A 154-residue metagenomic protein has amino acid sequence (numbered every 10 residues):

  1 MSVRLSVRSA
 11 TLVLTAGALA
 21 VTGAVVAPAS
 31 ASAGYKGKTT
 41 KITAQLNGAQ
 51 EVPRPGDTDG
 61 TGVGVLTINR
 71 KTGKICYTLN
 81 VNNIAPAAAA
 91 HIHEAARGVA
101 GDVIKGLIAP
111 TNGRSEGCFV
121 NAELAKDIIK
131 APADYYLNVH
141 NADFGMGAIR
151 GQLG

Functional and structural regions predicted by a protein language model:
S2-A90, E94-G154: Metal-centered catalytic cores of metalloenzymes
